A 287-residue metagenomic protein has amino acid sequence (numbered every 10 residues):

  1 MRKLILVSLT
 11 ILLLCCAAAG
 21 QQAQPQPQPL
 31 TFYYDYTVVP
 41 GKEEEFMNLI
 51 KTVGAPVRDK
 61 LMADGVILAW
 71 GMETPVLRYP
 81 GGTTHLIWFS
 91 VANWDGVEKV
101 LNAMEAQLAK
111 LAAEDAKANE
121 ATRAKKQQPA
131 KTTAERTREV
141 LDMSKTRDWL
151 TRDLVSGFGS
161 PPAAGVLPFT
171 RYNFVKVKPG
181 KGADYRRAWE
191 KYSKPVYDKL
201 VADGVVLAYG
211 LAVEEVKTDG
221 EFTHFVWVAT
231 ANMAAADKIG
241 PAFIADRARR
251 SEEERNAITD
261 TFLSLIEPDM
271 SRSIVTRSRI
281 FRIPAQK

Functional and structural regions predicted by a protein language model:
M1-L4: Positively charged n-region of N-terminal signal peptides that target proteins for export
V7-C16: Bacterial N-terminal signal peptides
G20-K287: Short S/T/G/P-rich N-terminal loop/turn motif that feeds into the first structured element of a domain
